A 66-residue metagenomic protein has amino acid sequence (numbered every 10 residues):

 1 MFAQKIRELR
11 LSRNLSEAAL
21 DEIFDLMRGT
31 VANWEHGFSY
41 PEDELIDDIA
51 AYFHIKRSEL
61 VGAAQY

Functional and structural regions predicted by a protein language model:
M1-S12: A short, Lys/Arg-rich alpha-helix, primarily the initiator
R7, A18, D47: Residues within the helices of the helix-turn-helix
R10, D21, A50: The alpha-helix within a helix-turn-helix
L11, D25, H36-F38, Q65: Residue-level detection of the helix-turn-helix DNA-binding "recognition helix"
N14-N33: Short alpha-helical DNA-recognition segment
D25, E44-E59: DNA major-groove recognition helix of helix-turn-helix/homeodomain DNA-binding modules
E59-Y66: Short amphipathic recognition helices of helix-turn-helix/homeodomain-type DNA-binding modules
